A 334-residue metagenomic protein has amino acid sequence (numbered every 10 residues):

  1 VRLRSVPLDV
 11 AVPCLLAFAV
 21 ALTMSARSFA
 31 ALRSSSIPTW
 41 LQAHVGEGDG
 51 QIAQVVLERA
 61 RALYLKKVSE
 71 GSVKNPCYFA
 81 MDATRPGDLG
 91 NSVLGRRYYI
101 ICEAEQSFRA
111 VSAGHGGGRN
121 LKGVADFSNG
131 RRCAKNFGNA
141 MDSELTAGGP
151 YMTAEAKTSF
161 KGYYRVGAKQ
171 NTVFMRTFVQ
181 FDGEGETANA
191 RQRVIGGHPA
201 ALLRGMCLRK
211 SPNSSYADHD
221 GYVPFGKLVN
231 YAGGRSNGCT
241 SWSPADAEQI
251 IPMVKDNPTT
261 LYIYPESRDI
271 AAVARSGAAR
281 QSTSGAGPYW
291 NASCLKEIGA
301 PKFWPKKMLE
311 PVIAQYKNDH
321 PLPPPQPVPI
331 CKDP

Functional and structural regions predicted by a protein language model:
V1-L8: N-terminal secretory signal peptides that target proteins for export/translocation
S5, F18-A19, G48, F137: Generic detector of short alpha-helix boundary/capping microenvironments and adjacent low-complexity segments
A11-T23: Bacterial N-terminal signal peptides
A26-A30: Boundary at the C-terminal end of the N-terminal hydrophobic targeting segment
A31-N237, A245-P334: Cell wall/extracellular polymer interaction/catalysis modules
W242: A conserved hydrophobic position in a structured secondary element of the catalytic/binding core that shapes
